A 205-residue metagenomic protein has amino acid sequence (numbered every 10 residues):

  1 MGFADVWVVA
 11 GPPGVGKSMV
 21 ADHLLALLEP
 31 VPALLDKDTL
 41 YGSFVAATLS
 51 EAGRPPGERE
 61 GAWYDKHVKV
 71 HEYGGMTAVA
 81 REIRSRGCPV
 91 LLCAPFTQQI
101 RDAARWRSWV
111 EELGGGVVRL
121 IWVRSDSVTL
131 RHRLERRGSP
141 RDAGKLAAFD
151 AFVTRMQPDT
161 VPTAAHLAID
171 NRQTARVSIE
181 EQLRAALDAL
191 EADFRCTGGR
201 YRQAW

Functional and structural regions predicted by a protein language model:
V9: Hydrophobic anchor at the beta1->P-loop junction of P-loop NTPases
P12: P-loop (Walker A) phosphate-binding loop of NTP-binding proteins
V15: ATP-binding Walker
S18: Walker A/P-loop
D22-G74, R81: Conserved substrate/cofactor phosphate-moiety recognition/catalytic segment in nucleotide-dependent phosphotransferases
Y64-G114: Glycine-rich phosphate-binding loop used to anchor ATP phosphates in small-molecule kinases, encompassing both
L113-E135: Conserved phosphate-donor/acceptor-positioning beta-strand/loop module used by diverse small-molecule
R136-R184, D188-W205: Small-molecule kinase domains that catalyze NTP-dependent phosphoryl transfer to phosphate-bearing small molecules
